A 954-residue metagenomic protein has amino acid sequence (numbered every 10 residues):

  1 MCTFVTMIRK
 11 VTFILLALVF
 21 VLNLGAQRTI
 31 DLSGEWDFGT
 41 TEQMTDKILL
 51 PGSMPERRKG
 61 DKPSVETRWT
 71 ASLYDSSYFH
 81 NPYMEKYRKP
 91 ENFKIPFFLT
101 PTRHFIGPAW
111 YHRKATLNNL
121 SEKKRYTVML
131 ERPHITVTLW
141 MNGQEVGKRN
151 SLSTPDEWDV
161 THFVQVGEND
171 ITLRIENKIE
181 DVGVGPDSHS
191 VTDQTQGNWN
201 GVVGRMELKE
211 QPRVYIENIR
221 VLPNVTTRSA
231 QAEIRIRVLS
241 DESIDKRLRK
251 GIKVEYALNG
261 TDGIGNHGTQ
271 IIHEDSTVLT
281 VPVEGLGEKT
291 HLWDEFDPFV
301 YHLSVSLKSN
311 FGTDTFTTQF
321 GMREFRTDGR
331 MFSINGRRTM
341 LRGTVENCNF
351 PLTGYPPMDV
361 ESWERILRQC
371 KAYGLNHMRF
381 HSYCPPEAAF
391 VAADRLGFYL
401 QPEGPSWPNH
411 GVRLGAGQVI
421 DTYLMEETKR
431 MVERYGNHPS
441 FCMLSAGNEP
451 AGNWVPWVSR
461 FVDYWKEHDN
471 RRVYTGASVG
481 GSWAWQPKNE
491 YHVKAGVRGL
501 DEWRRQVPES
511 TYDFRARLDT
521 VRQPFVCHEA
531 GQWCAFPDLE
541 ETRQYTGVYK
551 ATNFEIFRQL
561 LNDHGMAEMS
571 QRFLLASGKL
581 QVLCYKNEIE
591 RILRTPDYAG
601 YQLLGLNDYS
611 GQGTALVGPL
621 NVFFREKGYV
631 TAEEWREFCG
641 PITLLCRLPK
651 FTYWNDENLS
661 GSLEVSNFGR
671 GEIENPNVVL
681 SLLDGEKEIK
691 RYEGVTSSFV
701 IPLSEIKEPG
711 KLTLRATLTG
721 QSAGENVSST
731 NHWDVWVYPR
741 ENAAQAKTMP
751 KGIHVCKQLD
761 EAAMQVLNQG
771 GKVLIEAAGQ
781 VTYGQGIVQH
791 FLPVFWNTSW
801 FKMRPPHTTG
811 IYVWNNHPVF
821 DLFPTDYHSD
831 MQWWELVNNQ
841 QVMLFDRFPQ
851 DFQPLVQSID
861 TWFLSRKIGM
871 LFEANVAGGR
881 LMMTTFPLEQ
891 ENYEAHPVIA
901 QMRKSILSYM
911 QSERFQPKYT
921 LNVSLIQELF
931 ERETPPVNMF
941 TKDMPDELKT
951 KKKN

Functional and structural regions predicted by a protein language model:
M1-L18, G25-F380, A392, C442-M443 (+6 more regions): Secreted/periplasmic carbohydrate-active enzymes, especially glycoside hydrolases
D37, H134-I135, K178, A451 (+8 more regions): Short, solvent-exposed loop/turn segments at secondary-structure junctions
Q319-R330, T511-A516, Y601, Q758-A762 (+1 more regions): Short acidic, Pro/Gly- and aromatic-enriched capping/linker segments at domain boundaries
H377-L620: Substrate-binding/catalytic cleft of secreted carbohydrate-active enzymes, primarily glycoside hydrolases
A388-A389, N409-V412, N453-V455, I775-E776 (+2 more regions): Extracytoplasmic/secreted cell-surface and envelope-processing proteins
K751-T798, G878, T884, I906 (+1 more regions): Short alpha-beta junction capping motif
T782, S799-P897, R914-K953: Catalytic beta-strand/loop cores that center a nucleophilic Ser/Cys/Thr and support acyl-enzyme chemistry
V898-Q911: Short amphipathic C-terminal alpha-helix that caps PH/PH-like domains
